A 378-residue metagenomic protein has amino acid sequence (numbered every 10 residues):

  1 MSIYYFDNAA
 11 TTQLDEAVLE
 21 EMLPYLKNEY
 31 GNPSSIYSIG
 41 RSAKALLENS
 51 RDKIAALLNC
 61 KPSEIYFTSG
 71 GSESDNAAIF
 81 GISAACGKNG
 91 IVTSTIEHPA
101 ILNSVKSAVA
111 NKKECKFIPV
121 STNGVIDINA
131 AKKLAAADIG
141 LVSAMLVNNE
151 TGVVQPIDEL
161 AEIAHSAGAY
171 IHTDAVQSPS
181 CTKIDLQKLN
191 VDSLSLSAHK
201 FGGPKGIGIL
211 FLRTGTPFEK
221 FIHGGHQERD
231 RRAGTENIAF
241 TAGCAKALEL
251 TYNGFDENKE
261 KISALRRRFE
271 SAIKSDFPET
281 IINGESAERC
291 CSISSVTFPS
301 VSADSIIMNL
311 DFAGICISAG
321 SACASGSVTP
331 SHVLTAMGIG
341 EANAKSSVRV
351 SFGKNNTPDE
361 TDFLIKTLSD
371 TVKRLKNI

Functional and structural regions predicted by a protein language model:
M1-I378: Pyridoxal 5′-phosphate
